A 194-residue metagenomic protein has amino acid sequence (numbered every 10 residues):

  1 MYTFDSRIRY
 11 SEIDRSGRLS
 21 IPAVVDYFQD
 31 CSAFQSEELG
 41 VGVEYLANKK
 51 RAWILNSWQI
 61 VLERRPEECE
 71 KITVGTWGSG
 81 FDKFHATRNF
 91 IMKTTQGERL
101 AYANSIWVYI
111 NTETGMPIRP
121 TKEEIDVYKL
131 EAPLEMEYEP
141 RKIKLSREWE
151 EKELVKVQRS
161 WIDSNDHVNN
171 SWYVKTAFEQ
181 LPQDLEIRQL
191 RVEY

Functional and structural regions predicted by a protein language model:
M1-G75, S79-Y194: Terminal targeting signals and extreme-terminal segments of soluble enzymes
